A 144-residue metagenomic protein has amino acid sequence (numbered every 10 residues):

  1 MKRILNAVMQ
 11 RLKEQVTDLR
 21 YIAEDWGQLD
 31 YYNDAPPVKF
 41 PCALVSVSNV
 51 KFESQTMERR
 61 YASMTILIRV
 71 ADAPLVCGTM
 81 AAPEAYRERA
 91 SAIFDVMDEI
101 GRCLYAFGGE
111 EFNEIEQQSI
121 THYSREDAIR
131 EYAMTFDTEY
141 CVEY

Functional and structural regions predicted by a protein language model:
M1-A35, S48-Y144: Charged, amphipathic alpha-helical segments and their flanking helix caps
V38-S48: A short, hydrophobic beta-strand-centered structural micro-motif
